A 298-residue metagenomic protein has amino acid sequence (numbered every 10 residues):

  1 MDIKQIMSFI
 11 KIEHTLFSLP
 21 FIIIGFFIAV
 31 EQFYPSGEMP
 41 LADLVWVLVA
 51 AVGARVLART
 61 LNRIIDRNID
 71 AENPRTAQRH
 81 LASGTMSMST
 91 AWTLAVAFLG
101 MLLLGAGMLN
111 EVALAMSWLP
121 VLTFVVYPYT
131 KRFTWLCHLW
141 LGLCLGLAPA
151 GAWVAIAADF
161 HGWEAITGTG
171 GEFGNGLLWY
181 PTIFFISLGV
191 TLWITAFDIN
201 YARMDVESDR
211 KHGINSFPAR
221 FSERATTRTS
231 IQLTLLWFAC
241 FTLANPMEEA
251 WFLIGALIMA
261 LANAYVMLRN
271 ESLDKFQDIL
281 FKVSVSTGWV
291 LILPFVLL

Functional and structural regions predicted by a protein language model:
M1-L298: Multi-pass alpha-helical membrane architecture of UbiA-family and related isoprenoid/lipid prenyltransferases
